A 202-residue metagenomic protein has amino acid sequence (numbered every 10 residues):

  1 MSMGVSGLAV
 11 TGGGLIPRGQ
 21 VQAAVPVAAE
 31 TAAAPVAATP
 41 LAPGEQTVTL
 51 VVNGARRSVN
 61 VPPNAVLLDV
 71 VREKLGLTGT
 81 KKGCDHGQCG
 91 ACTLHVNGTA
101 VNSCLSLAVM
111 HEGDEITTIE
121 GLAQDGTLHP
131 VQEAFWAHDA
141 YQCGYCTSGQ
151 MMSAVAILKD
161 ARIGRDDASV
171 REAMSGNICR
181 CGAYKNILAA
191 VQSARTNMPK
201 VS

Functional and structural regions predicted by a protein language model:
S2-S202: Signature of N-terminal electron-transfer/Fe-S-associated modules in redox systems
